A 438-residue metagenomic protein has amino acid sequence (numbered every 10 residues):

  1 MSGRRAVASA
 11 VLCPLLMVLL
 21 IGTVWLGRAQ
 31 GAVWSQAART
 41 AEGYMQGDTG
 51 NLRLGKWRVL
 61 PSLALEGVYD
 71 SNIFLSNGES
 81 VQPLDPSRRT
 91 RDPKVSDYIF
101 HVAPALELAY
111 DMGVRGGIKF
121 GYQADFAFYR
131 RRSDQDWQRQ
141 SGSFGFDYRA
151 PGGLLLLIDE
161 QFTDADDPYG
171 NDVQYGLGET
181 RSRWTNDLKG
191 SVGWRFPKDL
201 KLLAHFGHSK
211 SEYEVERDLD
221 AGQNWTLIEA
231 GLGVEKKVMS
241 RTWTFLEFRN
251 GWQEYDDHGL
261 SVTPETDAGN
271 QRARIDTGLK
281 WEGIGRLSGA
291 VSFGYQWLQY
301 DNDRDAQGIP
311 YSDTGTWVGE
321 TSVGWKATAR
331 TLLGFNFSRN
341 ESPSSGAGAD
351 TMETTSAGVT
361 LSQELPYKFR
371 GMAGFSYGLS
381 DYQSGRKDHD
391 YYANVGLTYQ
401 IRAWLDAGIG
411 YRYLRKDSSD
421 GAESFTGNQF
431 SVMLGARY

Functional and structural regions predicted by a protein language model:
A32-K119, R130-R132, F144, E235 (+1 more regions): Outer-membrane beta-barrel initiation region
L52, L106-M112, F146-Y148, G190-W194 (+9 more regions): Residue-level signature of outer-membrane beta-barrel architecture
R53, P83, D92-Y98, R132-R139 (+7 more regions): Replace "Gram-negative outer membrane beta-barrel proteins" with "bacterial and organellar outer membrane beta-barrel
L65-I73, A124-R130, F162-D166, H208-E212 (+6 more regions): Transmembrane beta-strands of outer-membrane beta-barrel pores
R91-K94, M112-G152, Y169-N171, T277: Surface-exposed loop and membrane-interface regions of Gram-negative outer-membrane beta-barrel proteins
F100-L106, Q140-F144, W184-G190, T226-L232 (+7 more regions): Hydrophobic, lipid-facing positions within transmembrane beta-strands of outer-membrane proteins
V114-I118, G152-I158, K198-A204, V238-L246 (+4 more regions): Repeated loop/turn-to-beta-strand initiation elements of outer-membrane beta-barrel proteins
Y399-Q400, W404-D406, G410, F425-Y438: Outer-membrane beta-barrel "beta-signal"
